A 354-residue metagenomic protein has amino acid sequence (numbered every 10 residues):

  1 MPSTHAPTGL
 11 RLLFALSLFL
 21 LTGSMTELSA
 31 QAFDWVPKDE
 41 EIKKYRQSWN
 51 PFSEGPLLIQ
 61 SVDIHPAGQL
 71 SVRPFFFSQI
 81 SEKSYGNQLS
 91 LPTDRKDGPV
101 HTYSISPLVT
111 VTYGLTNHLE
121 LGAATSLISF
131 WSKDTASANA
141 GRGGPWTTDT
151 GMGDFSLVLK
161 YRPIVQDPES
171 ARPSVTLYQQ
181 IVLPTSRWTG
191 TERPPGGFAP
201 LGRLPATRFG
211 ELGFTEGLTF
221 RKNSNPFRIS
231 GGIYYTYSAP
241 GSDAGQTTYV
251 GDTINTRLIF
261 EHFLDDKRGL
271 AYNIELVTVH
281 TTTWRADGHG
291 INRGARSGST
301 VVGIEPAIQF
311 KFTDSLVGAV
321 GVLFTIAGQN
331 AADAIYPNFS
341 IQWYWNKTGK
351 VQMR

Functional and structural regions predicted by a protein language model:
L28-G86, L91, D167-T176, N346-R354: Outer-membrane beta-barrel biogenesis signature
Q31-F33, Q60-Q69, H101, H118 (+7 more regions): Short loop/turn motifs that connect adjacent beta-strands in outer-membrane beta-barrel proteins
G55-L57, G68-L70, I105-V109, G153-L159 (+6 more regions): Hydrophobic, lipid-facing positions within transmembrane beta-strands of outer-membrane proteins
D63-H65, Y113, T125, Y161-P163 (+6 more regions): Residue-level signature of outer-membrane beta-barrel architecture
G68-I80, F198-A199, R203-I291, W343: Detector for outer-membrane/organellar transmembrane beta-barrel domains, recognizing the amphipathic beta-strand
P74-S78, A123-L127, L177-L183, G231-Y235 (+4 more regions): Transmembrane beta-barrel strands of outer-membrane/channel proteins
Y85-L89, T93, A244-R354: Outer membrane beta-barrel transmembrane domains
S126-Y249, R296: Outer-membrane pore/translocation modules
